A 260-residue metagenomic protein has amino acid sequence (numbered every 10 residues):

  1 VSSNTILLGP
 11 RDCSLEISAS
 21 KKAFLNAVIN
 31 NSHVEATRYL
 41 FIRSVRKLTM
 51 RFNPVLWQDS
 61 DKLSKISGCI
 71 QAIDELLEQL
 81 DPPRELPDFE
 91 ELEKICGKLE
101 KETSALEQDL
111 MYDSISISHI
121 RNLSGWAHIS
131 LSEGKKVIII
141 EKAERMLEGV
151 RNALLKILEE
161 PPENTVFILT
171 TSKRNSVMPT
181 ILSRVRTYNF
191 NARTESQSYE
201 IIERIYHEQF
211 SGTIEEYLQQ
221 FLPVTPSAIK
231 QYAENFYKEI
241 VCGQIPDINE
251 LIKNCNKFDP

Functional and structural regions predicted by a protein language model:
V1, I6-P10, I17-E100, E163-V166 (+1 more regions): Charged, glycine-rich active-site and insertion segments that engage polyanionic ligands
G9-R11, L99-D109, S124, H128: Short basic alpha-helical hairpin corresponding to helix-turn-helix/winged-helix-like nucleic-acid-binding
C13, R145-M146: Glycine-/small-residue-rich active-site loops that bind phosphorylated ligands and cofactors
L15-S18, E107-S124: Short glycine-rich substrate-engagement loop in P-loop NTPases that contacts/grips substrate
I117-E133, V137, R145, N152-K156: Conserved alpha-helical scaffold flanking the Walker A/P-loop in AAA+ ATPase domains
V137-E141, L154, T165-T171: Structural recognition of the conserved hydrophobic beta-strand(s) that form the central parallel beta-sheet of P-loop
M146-L147, V177: Catalytic P-loop NTPase motifs of RecA-like helicase/translocase cores
L158-P162: Substrate-engagement module of ASCE P-loop NTPases
